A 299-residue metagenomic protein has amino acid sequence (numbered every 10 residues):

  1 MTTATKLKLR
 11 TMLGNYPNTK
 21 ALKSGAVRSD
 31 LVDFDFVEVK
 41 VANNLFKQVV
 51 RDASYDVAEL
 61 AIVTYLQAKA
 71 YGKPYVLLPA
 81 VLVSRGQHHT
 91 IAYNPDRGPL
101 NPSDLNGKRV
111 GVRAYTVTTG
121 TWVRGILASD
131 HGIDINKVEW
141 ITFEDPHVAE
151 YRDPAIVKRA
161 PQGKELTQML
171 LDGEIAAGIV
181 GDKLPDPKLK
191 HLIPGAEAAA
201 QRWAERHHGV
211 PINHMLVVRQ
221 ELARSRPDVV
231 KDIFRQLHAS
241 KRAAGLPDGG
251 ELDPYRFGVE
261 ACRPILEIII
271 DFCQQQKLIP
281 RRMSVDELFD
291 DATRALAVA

Functional and structural regions predicted by a protein language model:
M1-R10, P99-R109, Q275, P280-R282: Immediate post-signal peptide segment of exported/extracytoplasmic ligand-binding proteins
R10-I133, I141-F143: Short, glycine-/small- and polar/acidic-enriched structural segments that line small-molecule recognition paths
F36-Q48, L100, V138-L171, V259-A261 (+1 more regions): Short helix-initiation/N-cap motifs at beta->coil->alpha
G111-G132, T142-Q162, L166-V180: Internal, conserved structured core segments that host functional sites
A155-A243: Pocket-lining segment of extracytoplasmic ligand-binding domains
V217, L222-L278: Secondary-structure end/capping motifs
R263-I265, I269-A299: Long, low-complexity C-terminal extensions of enzymes
